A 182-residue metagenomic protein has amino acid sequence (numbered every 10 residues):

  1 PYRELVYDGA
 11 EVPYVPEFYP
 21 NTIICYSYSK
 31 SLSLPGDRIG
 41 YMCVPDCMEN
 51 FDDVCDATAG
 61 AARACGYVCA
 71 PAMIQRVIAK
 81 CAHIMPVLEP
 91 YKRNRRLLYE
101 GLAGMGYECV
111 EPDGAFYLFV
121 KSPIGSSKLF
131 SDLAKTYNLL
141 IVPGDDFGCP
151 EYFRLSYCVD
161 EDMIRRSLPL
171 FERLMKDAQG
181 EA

Functional and structural regions predicted by a protein language model:
P1-A182: PLP-dependent class I/II
